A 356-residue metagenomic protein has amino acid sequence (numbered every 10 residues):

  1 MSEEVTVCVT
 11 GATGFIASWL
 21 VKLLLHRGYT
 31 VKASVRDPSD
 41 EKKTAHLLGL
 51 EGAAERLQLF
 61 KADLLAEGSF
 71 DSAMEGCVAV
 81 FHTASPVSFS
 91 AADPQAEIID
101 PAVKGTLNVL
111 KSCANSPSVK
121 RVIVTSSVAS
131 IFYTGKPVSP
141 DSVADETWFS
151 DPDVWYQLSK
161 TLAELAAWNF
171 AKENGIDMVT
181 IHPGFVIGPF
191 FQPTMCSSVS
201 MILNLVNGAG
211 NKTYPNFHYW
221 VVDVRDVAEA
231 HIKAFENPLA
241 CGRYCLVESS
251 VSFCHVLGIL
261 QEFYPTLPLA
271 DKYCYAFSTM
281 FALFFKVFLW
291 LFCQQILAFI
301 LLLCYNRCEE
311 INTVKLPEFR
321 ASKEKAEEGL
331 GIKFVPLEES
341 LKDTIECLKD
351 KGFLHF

Functional and structural regions predicted by a protein language model:
S2-S34: N-terminal Rossmann NAD(P)H-binding glycine-rich loop of SDR-like oxidoreductase domains
P38-K104, S116: NAD(P)H-binding glycine-rich loop region in Rossmannoid oxidoreductase-like domains and their noncatalytic homologs
H82, P86, S90-Y156, V179: Conserved Rossmann-fold NAD(P)-dependent oxidoreductase catalytic core, especially the SDR/UDP-sugar
V122, S126, A163-F190: Conserved beta-loop-beta element that borders a ligand/cofactor-binding pocket
D153-W155, G188-T194, G210-V222: Glycine-rich "substrate-gating" loop/helix at the edge of Rossmann-like oxidoreductase active sites
E173-I176, G188-I202, A234-Y244: Glycine/proline-rich active-site loop of Rossmann-fold NAD(P)-dependent oxidoreductases
I202-Y244: Alpha-helical substrate-binding/gating segment
E229-N312, D343-L348, G352-F356: Mid/C-terminal beta-alpha module of Rossmann-like enzyme folds, strongest in SDR-family dehydrogenases/epimerases
